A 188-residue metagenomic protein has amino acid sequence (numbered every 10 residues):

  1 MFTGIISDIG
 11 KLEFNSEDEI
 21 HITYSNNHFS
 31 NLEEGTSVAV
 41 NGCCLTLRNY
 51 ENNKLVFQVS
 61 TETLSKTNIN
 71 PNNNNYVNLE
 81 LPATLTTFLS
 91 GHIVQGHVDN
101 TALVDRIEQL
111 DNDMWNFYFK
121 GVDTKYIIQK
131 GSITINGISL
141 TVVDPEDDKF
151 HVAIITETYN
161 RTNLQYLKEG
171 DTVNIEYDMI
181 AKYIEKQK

Functional and structural regions predicted by a protein language model:
M1-K188: Conserved loop->alpha-helix
